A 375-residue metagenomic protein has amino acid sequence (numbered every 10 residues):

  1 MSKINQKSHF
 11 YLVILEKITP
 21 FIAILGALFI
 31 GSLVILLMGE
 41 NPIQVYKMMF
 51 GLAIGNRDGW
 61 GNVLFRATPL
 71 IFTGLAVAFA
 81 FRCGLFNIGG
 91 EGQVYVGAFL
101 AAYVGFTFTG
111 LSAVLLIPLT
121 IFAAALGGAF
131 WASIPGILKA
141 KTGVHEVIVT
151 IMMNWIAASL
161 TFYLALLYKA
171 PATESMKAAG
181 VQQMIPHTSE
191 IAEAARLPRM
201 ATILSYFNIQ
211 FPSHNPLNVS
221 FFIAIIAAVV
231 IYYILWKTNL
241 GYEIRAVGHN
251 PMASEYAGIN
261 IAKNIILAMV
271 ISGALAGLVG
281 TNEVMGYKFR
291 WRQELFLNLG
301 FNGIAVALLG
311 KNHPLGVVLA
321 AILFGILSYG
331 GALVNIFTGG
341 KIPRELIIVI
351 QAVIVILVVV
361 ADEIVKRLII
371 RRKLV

Functional and structural regions predicted by a protein language model:
M1-G26, L36, H249, Y256-K263 (+1 more regions): Cytosolic-side transmembrane-helix boundaries in multi-pass membrane proteins
S2-T73, V114-L115, L119, P212-H214: Membrane-interfacial amphipathic/re-entrant helices at transmembrane-helix boundaries
P20-L36, T73-V77, A98, A102-V104 (+7 more regions): Hydrophobic core segments of alpha-helical transmembrane domains in multi-pass membrane transport and ion-translocation
L33-M38, I54-F108, I121-V144, T150 (+3 more regions): Single transmembrane alpha-helix segments in multi-pass membrane proteins
E40-Q44, F81-A98, L138-V149, E243 (+6 more regions): Short, non-helical or kinked segments that cap or interrupt transmembrane helices
N154-I231, L235, L346, K373: Transmembrane helix-bundle core of multi-pass membrane transporters and related energy-transducing complexes
P198-R199, S205, P212-R290, P314-L315 (+1 more regions): Helix-loop-helix "hairpin" substructures at the membrane interface of multi-pass membrane proteins
V270-A352: Transmembrane alpha-helical segments in multi-pass inner-membrane proteins
